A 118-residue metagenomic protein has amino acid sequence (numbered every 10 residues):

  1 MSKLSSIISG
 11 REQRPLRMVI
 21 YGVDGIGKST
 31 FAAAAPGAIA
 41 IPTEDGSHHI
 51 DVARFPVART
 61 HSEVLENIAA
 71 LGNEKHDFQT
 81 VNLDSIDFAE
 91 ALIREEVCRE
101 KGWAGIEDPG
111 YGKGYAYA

Functional and structural regions predicted by a protein language model:
S2-E95: Conserved P-loop
F88-A118: P-loop NTPase motor core
